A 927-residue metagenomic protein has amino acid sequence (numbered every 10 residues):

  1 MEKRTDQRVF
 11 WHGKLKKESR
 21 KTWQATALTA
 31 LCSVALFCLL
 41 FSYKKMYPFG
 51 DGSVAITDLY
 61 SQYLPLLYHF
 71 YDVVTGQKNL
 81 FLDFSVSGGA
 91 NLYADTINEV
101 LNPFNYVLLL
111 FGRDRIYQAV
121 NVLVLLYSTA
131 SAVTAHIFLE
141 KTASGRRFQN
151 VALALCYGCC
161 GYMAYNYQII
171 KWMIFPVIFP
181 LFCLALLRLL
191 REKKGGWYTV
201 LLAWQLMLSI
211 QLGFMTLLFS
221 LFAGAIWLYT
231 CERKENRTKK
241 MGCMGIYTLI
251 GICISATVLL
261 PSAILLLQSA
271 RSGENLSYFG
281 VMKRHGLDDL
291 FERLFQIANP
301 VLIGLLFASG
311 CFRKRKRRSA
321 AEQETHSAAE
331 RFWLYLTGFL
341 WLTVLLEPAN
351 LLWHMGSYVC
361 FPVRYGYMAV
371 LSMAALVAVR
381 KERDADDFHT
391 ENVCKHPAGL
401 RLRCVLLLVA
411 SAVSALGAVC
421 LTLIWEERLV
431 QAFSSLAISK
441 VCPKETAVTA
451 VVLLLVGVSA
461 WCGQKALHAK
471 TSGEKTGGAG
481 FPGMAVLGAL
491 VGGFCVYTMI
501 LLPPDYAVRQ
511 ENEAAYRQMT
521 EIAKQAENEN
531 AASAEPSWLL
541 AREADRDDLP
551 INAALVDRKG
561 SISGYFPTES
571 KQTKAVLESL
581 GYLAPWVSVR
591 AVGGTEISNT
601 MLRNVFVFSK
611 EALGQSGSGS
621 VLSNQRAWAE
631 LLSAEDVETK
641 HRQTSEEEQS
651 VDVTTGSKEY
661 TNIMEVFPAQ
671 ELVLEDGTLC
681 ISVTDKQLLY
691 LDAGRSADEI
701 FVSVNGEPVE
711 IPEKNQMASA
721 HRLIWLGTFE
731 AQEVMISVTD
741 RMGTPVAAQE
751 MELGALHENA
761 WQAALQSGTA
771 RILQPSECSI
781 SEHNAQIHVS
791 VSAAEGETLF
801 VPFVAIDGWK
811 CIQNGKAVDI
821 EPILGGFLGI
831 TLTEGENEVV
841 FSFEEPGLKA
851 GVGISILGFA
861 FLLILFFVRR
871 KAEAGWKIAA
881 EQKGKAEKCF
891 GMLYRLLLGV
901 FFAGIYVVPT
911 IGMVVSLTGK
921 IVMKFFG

Functional and structural regions predicted by a protein language model:
E18, K658-G927: Active-site-proximal, structured, solvent-exposed surfaces of multi-pass membrane proteins that position macromolecular
T22-L59, L249-P261, V491-V496, A903-S916: Transmembrane signal-anchor helices characteristic of membrane glycosylation enzymes that use polyprenol
S33, L109, L125-T142, R147-T230 (+2 more regions): Membrane-embedded helix bundles of polyisoprenyl
L36-A135, L155-V177, M215, S255 (+4 more regions): Membrane-interface coil-to-helix junctions
T57, S61-D72, F81, P103 (+5 more regions): Periplasmic/ER-lumenal interhelical loops and adjacent helix-loop junctions in multi-pass membrane proteins
S131-L139, I178-L190, L218-Y229, G304-F307 (+5 more regions): Transmembrane alpha-helical segments
L212, F332-Q518, I724-L726, E834-E838 (+1 more regions): Contiguous transmembrane helix-bundle modules in multi-pass membrane proteins
L490-E513, E521-M601, S623-I663, N715 (+2 more regions): Extracytoplasmic/lumenal acceptor-recognition loop(s) of multi-pass membrane glycoenzymes
